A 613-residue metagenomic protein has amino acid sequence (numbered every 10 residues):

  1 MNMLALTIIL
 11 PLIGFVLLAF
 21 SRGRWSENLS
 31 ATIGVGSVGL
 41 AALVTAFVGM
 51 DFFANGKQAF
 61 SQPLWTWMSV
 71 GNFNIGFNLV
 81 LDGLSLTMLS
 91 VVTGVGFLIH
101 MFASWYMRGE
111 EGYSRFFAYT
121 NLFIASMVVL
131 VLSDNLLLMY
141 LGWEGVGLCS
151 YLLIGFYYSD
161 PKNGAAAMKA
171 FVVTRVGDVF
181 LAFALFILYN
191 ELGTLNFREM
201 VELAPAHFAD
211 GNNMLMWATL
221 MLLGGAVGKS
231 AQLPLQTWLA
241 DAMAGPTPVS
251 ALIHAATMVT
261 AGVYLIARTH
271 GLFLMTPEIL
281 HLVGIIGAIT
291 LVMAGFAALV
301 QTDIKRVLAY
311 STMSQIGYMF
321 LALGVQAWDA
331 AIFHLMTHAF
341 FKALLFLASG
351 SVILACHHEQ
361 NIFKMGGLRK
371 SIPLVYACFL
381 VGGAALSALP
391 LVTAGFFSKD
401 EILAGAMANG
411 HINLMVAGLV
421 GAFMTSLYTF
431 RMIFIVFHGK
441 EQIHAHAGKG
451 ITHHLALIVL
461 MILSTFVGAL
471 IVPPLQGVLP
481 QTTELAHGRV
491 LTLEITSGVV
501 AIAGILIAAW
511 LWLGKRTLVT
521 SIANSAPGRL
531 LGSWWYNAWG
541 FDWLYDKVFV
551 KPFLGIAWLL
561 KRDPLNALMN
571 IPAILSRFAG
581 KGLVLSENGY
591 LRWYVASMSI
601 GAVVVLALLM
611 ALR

Functional and structural regions predicted by a protein language model:
M1-I9, W25-T32, F73-V91, V129-G142 (+6 more regions): Membrane-entry segments of alpha-helical transmembrane domains in multi-pass membrane proteins
N2-A5, S21-A118, E191-N212, T237 (+4 more regions): Transmembrane helix-loop-helix hairpins at membrane boundaries of multipass inner-membrane proteins
T7-G23, F97-L98, V227, L291: N-terminal signal-anchor/start-transfer transmembrane helix
G36-F53, G177-I187, L380-S387, A456-I471 (+3 more regions): Hydrophobic alpha-helical membrane-insertion segments
N72, V478-T492, T517-R613: Aromatic-capped, Gly/Pro-kinked transmembrane alpha-helices
F73-F77, N361-G366, K440-H444, F578-G589: Cytosolic juxtamembrane amphipathic/interface segments immediately preceding and feeding into a transmembrane helix
S90, G94, L98-M139, L148-T452 (+2 more regions): Hydrophobic transmembrane alpha-helices and their helix-loop junctions in integral membrane proteins
I443-L506: Hard-cation-handling environments
